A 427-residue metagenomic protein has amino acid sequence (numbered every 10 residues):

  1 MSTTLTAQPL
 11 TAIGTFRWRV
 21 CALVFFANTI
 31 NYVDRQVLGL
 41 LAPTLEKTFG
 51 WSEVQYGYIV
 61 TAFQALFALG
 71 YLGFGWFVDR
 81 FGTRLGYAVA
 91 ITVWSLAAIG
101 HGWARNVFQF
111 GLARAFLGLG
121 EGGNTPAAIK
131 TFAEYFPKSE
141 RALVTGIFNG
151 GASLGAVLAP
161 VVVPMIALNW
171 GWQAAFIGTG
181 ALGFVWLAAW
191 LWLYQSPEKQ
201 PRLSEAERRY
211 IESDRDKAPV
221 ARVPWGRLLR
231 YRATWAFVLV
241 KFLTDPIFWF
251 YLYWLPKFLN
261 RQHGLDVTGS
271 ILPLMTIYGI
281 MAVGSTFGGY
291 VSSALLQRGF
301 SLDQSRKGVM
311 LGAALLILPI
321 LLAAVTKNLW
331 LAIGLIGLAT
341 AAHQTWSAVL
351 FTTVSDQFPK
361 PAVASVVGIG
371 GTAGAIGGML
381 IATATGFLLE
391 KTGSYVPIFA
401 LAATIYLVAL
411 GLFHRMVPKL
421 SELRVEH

Functional and structural regions predicted by a protein language model:
M1-V33: Cytosolic juxtamembrane N-terminal segment immediately preceding the first transmembrane helix of multi-pass
L38-G39, Y231-G288, H343-S347, F351 (+1 more regions): Extracytoplasmic gate region of multi-pass secondary transporters
G50, G82, W103-Q109, G120 (+3 more regions): Helix-breaking motifs and short loop linkers at transmembrane-helix boundaries and internal kinks in secondary membrane
T61-W76, M275-G288: Central cavity-lining transmembrane alpha-helices of secondary-active solute carriers, predominantly the Major
L69-F108: Conserved MFS/SLC helix-loop-helix module at the cytosolic interface between two early adjacent transmembrane helices
T92-R105, L311-K327: C-terminal ends and interior cores of transmembrane alpha-helices in multi-pass membrane transporters/permeases
A113-S153: Cytoplasmic helix-loop-helix junction between adjacent transmembrane helices in 12-TM secondary transporters
F148-P201: Helix-loop-helix hairpin linking two adjacent transmembrane segments in secondary transporters
